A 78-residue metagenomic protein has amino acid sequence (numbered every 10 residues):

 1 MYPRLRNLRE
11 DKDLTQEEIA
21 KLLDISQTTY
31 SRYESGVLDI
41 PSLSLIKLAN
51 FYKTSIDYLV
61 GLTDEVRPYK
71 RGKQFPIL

Functional and structural regions predicted by a protein language model:
M1-D11: A short, Lys/Arg-rich alpha-helix, primarily the initiator
E10, K21, N50: Alpha-helical residues within the helix-turn-helix
L14-R32: Short alpha-helical DNA-recognition segment
E34, Y52, V60-T63: DNA major-groove recognition helix of helix-turn-helix
L43-Y58: DNA major-groove recognition helix of helix-turn-helix/homeodomain DNA-binding modules
V60-L78: Short, charged recognition helix plus adjacent turn of helix-turn-helix-like nucleic-acid-binding domains
